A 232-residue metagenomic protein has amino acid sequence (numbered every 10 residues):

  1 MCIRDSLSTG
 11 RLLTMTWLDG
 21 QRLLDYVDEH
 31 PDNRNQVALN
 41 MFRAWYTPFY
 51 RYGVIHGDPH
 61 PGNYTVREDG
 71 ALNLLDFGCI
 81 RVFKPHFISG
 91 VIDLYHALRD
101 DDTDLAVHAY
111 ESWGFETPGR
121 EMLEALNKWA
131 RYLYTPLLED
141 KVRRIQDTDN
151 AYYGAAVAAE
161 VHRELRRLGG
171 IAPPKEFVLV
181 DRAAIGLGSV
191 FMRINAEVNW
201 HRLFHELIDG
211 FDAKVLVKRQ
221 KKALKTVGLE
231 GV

Functional and structural regions predicted by a protein language model:
M1-I3: Short, small-residue-biased leader/transition segments that mark boundaries at the very start of proteins
S6-T9, L18-N40, R67-V232: Helix-rich C-lobe and terminal helical cap/extension of kinase-like folds
L13-T14: Conserved hydrophobic/aromatic residues on the N-lobe beta-strands of protein kinase domains
T47-V54: Protein kinase catalytic-loop region centered on the HRD/HxD motif
V54-H56, L75: Acidic (Asp/Glu-rich) catalytic motifs at the cytosolic membrane interface
D58-H60: Conserved catalytic-loop position in the HRD/HxD motif
G62-V66: Hydrophobic residue at the +6 position relative to the catalytic HRD Asp in the kinase catalytic loop
